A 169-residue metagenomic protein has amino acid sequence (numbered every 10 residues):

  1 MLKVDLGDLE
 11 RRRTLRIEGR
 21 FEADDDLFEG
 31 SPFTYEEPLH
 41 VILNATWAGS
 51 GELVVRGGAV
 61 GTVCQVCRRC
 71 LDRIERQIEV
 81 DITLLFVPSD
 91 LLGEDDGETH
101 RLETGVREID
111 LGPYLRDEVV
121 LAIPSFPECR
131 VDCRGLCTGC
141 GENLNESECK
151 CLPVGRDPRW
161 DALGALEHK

Functional and structural regions predicted by a protein language model:
M1-K169: Structured interface patches
